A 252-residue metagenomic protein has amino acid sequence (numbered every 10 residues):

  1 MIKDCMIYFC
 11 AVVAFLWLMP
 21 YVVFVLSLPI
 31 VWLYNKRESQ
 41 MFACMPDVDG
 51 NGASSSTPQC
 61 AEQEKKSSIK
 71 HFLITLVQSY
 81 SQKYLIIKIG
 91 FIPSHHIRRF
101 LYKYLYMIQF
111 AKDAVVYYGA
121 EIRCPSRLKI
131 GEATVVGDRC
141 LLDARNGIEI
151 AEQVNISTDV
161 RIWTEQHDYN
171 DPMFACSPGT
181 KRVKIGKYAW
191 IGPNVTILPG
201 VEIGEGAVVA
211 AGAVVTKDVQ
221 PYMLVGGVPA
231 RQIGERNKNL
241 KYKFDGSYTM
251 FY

Functional and structural regions predicted by a protein language model:
M1-Y104, A230-Y252: Terminal amphipathic alpha-helical/low-complexity segments used for targeting or macromolecular assembly
K83, K88-L101, Y118-I130, V135-E202 (+2 more regions): Flexible, glycine/small-residue-enriched loop-and-beta-strand segment within the central core of proteins
Q109-V116: N-terminal segments that cap or nucleate solenoid repeat domains
I148, A213, P221-M223, R231: Glycine-centered loop/turn positions within well-structured domains that cap or flank conserved ligand/cofactor-binding
T164, A210, T216-K217, I233-E235: Conserved acidic donor-binding loop of glycosyltransferase catalytic domains
P193-V208, A213-K217: Beta-rich strand-turn-strand
V209, V225-G227: Hydrophobic alpha-helical packing residues
